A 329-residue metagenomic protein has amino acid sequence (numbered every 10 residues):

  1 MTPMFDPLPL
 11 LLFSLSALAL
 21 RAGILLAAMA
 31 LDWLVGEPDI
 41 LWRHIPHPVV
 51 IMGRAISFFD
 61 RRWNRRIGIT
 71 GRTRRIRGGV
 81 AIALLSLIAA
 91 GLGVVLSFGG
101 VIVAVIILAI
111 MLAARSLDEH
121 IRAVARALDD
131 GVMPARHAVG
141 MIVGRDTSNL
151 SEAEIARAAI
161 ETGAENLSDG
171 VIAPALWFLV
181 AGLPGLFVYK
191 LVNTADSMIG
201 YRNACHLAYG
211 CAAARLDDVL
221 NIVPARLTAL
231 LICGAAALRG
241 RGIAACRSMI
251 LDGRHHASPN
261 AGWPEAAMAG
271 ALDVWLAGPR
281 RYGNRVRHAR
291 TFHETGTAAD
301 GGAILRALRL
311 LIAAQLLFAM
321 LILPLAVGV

Functional and structural regions predicted by a protein language model:
M1-V188, G200-V329: Hydrophobic alpha-helical transmembrane segments
N193: Substrate/ligand-engaging "lid" and interaction regions
D196-S197: Glycine-rich phosphate/dinucleotide-binding loop and adjoining beta-alpha-beta core of small-molecule
